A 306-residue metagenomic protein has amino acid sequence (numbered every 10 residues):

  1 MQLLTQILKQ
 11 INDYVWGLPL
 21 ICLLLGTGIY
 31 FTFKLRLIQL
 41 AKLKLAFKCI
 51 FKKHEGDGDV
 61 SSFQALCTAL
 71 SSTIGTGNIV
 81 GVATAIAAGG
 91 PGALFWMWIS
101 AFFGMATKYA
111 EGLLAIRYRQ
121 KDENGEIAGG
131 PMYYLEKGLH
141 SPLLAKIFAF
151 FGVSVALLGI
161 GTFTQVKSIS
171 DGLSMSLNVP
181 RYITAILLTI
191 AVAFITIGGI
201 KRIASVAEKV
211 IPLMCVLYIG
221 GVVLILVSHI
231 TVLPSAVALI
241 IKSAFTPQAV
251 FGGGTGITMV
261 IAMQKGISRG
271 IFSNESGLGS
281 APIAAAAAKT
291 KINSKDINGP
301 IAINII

Functional and structural regions predicted by a protein language model:
M1-T76, I86-A93, G104: N-terminal alpha-helical transmembrane segments of multi-pass membrane transport and channel/translocase proteins
L3-V15, Q39, L43-F51, P131-Y134 (+6 more regions): Hydrophobic alpha-helical segments of integral membrane proteins, encompassing both true transmembrane helices
Q10, Y14, L25-I29, A65-S72 (+7 more regions): Hydrophobic alpha-helical transmembrane segments of multi-pass small-molecule transporters/permeases
W16-L20, K53-S61, P91-G92, L139-K146 (+2 more regions): Membrane-interfacial loop-to-helix junctions in multi-pass transporters
L23-Y30, K34-F47, S168-S170, P180-I241: Membrane-interface loop-to-helix entry segments
T27, F31-T32, S100-G125, P131-T196: Helix-loop-helix module between adjacent transmembrane segments
G56-A88, L114-M132, E136-G138, F150-S154 (+1 more regions): Alpha-helical membrane segments and immediately flanking helix-loop junctions that form or couple to the substrate/ion
M214-A281, A286, T290-I292, I303: Membrane-embedded translocation segments of transport machinery
